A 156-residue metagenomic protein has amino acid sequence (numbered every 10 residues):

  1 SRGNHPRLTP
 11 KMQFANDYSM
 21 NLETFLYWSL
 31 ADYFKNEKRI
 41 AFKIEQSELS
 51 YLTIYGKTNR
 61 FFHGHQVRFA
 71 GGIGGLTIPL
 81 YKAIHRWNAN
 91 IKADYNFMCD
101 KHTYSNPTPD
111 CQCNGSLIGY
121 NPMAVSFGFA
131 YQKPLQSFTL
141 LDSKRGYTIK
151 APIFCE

Functional and structural regions predicted by a protein language model:
S1-M12, S116-G119: Active-site neighborhood of divalent metal-dependent phosphoester/pyrophosphate hydrolases
N16-Q46, Y55-E156: Conserved beta-sheet core of the metallophosphoesterase superfamily
Y51: Catalytic phosphate/metal-binding cores of nucleic-acid and nucleotide-processing enzymes, i.e., regions that mediate
